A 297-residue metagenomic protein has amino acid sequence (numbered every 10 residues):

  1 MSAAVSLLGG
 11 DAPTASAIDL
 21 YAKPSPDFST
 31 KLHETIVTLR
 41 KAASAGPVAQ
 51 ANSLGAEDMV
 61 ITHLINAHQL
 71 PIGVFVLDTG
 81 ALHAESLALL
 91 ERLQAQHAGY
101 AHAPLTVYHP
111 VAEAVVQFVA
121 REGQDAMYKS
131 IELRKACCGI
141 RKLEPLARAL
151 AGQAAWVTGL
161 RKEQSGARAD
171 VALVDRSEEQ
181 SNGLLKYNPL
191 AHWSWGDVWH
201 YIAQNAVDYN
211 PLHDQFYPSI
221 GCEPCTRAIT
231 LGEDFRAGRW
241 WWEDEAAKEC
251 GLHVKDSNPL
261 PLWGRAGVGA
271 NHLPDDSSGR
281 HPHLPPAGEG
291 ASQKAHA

Functional and structural regions predicted by a protein language model:
S2-W263, H272-P274, S292-A297: Nucleotide-activated chemistry modules centered on ATP-dependent adenylation/adenylyltransferase
G264-V268, L273-P274, G279-A291: A cross-taxon signal for low-complexity, glycine/charged-rich
